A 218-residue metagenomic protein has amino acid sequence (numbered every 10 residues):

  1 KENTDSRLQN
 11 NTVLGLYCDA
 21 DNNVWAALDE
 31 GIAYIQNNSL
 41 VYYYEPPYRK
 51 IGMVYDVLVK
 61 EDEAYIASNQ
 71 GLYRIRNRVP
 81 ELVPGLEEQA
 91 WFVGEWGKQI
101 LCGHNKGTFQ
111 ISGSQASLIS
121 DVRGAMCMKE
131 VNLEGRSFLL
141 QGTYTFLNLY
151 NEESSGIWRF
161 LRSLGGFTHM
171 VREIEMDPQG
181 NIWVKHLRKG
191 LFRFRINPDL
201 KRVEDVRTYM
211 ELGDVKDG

Functional and structural regions predicted by a protein language model:
K1-G218: Carboxylate-rich, polar loop motifs that coordinate divalent cations or form catalytic acidic clusters
